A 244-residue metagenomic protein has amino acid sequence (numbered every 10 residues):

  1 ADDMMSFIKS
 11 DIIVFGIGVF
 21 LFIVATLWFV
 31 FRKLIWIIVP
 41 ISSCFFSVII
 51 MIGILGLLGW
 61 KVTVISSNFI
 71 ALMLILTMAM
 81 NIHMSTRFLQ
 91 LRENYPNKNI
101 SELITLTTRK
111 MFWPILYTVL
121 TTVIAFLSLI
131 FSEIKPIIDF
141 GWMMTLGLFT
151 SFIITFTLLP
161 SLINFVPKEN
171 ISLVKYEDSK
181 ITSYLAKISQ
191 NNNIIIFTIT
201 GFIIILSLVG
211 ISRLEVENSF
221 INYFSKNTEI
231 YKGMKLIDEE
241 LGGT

Functional and structural regions predicted by a protein language model:
A1-S219, Y223: Membrane-embedded transmembrane helical bundles of large multi-pass transporters/channels
A186, R213-T244: Solvent-exposed, non-transmembrane loop/terminal regulatory segments of multi-pass membrane proteins
